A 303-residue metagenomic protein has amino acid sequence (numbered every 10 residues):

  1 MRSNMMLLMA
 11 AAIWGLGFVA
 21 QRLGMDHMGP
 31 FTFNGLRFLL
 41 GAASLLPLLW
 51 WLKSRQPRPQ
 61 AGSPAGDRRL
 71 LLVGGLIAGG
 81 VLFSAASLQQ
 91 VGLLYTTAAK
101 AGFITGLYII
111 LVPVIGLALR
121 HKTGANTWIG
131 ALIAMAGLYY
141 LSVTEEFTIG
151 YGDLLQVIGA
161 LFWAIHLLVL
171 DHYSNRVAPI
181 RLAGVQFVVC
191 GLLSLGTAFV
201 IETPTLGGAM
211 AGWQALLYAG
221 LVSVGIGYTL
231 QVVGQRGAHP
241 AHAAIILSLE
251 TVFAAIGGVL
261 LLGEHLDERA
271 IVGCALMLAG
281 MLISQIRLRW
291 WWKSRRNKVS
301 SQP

Functional and structural regions predicted by a protein language model:
M1-L36, G79-G80, L88, E145-H172 (+3 more regions): Glycine-/small-residue-enriched transmembrane alpha-helix faces in small-molecule transporters and effluxers
M1-M6, T32-W51, L72-V73, T127-I133 (+3 more regions): Hydrophobic alpha-helical transmembrane segments of multi-pass integral membrane proteins, especially transporters
A11, N34-L36, A101-L107, L170-G191 (+1 more regions): Helix-helix packing/entry segments at the starts of transmembrane helices
G15, V19, G79, F83 (+8 more regions): Hydrophobic/small/kink-forming positions within alpha-helical transmembrane segments of polytopic membrane proteins
G17-F18, L46-T105, L138-Y140, G220-A238: Specific transmembrane alpha-helical segments of multi-pass solute transporters/efflux pumps, especially DMT/EamA
G24, F33, R37, G92 (+8 more regions): Hydrophobic/aromatic residues within transmembrane alpha-helices of multi-pass small-molecule transporters
F38-L39, L46-S54, G212-Q214, S248-P303: C-terminal-most transmembrane helix of multi-pass membrane proteins
L45, T123-V143, W163, S194 (+2 more regions): Hydrophobic transmembrane alpha-helices of multi-pass small-molecule transport proteins
